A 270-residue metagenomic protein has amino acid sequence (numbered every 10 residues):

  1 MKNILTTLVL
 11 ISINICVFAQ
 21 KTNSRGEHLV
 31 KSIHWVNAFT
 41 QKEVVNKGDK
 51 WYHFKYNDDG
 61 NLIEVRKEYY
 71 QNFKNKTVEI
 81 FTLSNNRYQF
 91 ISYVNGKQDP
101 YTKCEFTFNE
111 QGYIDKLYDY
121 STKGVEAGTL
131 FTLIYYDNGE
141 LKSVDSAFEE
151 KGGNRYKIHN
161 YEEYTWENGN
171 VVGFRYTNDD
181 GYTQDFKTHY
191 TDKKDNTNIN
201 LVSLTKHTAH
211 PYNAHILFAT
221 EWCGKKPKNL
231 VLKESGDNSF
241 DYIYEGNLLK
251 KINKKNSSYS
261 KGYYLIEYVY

Functional and structural regions predicted by a protein language model:
M1-S24: Bacterial Sec-dependent N-terminal signal peptides
Q20-Y270: Buried hydrophobic residues that stabilize the cores of well-folded domains
